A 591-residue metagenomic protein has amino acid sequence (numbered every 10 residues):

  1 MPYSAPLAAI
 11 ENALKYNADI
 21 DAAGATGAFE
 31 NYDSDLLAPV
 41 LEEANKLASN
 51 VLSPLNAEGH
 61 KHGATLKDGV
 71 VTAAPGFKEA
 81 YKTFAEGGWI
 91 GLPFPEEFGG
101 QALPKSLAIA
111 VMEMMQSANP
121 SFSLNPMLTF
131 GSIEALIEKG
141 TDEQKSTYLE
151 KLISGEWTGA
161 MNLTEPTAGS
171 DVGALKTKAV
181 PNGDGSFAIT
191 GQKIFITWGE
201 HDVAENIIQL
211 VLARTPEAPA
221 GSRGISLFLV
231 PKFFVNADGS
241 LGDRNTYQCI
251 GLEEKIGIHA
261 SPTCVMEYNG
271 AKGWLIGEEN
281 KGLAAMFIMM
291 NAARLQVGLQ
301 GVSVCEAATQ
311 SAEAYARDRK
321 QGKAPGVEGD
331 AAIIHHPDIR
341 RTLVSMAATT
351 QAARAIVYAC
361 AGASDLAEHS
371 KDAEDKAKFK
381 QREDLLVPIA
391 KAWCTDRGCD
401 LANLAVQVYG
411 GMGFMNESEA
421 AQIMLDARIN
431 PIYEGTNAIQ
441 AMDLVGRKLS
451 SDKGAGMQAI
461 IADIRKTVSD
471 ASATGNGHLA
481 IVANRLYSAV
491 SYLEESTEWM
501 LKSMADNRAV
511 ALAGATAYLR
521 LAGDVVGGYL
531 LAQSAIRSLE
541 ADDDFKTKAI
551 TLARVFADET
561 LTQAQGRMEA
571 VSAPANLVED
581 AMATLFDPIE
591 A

Functional and structural regions predicted by a protein language model:
M1-G24, E267-N269, W274-E279, S311 (+2 more regions): Acidic, low-complexity proline/glycine-rich segments
M1-S123, T147, A570-A591: Amphipathic, small/basic residue-rich leader segments at the start of a protein or domain
A28-N31, K61-A73, G282-Q296, Q310-A347 (+4 more regions): Glycine-rich cofactor-pocket loops
G88, P181, I258, Q381-A459 (+2 more regions): Alpha-helix capping/hinge segments and adjacent helical runs
L128-T129, G140-N182, A361-K380, G398-A402 (+2 more regions): Internal maturation/activation junctions in enzymes
S186, T190-R244: A short core secondary-structure module
F195-T197, F234-I250, K255, P262-A293 (+3 more regions): A glycine-rich, basic-preceded beta-loop-alpha segment at the flavin cofactor/substrate interface of flavin-utilizing
S451, T467-A591: C-terminal amphipathic alpha-helical interaction region
